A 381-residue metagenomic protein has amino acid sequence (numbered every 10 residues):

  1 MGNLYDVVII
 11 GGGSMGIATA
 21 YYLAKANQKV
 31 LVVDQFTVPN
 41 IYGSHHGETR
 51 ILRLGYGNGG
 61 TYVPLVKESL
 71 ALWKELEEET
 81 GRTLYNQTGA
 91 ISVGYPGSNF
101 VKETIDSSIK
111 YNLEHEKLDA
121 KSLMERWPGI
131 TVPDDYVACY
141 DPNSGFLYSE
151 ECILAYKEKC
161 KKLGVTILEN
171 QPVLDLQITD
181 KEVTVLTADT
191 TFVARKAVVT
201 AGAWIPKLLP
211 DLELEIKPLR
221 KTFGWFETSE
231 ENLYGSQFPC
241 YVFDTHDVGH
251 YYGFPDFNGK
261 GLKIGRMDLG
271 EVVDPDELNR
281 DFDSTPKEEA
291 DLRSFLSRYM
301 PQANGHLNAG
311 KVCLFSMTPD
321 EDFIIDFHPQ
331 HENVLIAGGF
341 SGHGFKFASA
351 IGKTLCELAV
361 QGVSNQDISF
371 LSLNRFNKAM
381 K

Functional and structural regions predicted by a protein language model:
G2-M15: Beta1/beta-strand and adjacent pyrophosphate-binding region of the FAD-binding site in flavoprotein oxidoreductases
N3-Y5, L186-K196: Core beta-strand elements of the Rossmann-like FAD/NAD(P) dinucleotide-binding domain in flavoenzyme oxidoreductases
Y21-K25, G81-Q87, T191, K196 (+1 more regions): Active-site substrate-recognition segment that forms the wall of the catalytic cavity or substrate channel
A24-H45: Glycine-rich FAD pyrophosphate-binding loop
T49-R126, H250-Y251: Dinucleotide-binding Rossmann-like beta1-alpha1 core, especially the glycine-rich loop that anchors the ADP
E75, Y95-L163, L168-E169, D175-K181: Flavin (FAD/FMN) cofactor-binding and adjacent substrate-gating region of FAD-dependent oxidoreductase domains
S294-K381: C-terminal catalytic lobe of FAD-dependent flavoproteins
